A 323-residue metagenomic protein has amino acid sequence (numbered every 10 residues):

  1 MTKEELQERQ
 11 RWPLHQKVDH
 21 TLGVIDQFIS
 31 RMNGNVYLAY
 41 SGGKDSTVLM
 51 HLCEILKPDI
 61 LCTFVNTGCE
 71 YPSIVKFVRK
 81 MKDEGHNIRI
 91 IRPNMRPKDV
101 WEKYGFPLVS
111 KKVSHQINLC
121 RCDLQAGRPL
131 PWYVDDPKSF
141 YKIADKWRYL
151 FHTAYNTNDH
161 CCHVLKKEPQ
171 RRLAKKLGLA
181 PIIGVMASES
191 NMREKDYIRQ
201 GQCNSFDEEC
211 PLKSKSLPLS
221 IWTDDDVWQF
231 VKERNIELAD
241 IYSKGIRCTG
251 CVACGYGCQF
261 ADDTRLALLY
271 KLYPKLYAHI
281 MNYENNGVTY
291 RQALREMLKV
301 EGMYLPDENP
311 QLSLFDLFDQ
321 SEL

Functional and structural regions predicted by a protein language model:
M1-D226, E233: ATP-dependent adenylation/nucleotidyltransferase module used to activate substrates
T2, C210-L212, D224-L323: ATP/NTP-dependent adenylation/nucleotidyl-transfer catalytic domains that generate, transfer, or process NMP-activated
